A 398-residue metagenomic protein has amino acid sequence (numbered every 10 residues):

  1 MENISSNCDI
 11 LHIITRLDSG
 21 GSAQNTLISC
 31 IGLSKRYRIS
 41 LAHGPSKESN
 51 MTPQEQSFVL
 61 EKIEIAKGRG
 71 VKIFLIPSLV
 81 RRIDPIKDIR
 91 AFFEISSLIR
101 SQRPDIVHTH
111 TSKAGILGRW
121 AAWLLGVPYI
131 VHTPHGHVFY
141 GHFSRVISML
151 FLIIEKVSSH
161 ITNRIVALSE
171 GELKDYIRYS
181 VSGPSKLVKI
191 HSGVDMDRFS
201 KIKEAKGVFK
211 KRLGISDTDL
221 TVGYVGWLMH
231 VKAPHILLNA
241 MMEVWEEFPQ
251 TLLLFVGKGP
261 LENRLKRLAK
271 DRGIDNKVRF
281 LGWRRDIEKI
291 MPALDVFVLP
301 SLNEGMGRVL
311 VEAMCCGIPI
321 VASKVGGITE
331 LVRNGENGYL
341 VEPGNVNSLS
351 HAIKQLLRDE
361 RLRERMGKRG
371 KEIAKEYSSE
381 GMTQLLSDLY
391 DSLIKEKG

Functional and structural regions predicted by a protein language model:
H12-K87, D175, S180: N-terminal strand-loop element at the rim of the active site of nucleotide-sugar-dependent glycosyltransferases
A23-I31, L220, Y224-E246, L253 (+3 more regions): A conserved mid-protein helix/loop that constitutes part of the nucleotide-sugar donor-binding site
S57-E64, S200-I215, L362: A short helix/loop element that forms part of the nucleotide-sugar donor recognition site in Leloir-type
I161-K186, V194-F199: A short, active-site helix/loop in glycosyltransferases that binds the activated sugar's phosphate group
K266-G282: Nucleotide-activated donor-binding/catalytic signature segment of Leloir-type glycosyltransferases, i.e., the conserved
W283, L302: Aromatic "clamp/platform" in nucleotide-sugar-dependent glycosyltransferases that forms part of the donor/acceptor
P319-A322, V332: Short hydrophobic beta-strand element within catalytic cores of glycosyltransferases and related nucleotide-activated
N334-G335, Y339-V346, Q355-E360, K375: Conserved acidic donor-binding segment of nucleotide-sugar-dependent glycosyltransferases
